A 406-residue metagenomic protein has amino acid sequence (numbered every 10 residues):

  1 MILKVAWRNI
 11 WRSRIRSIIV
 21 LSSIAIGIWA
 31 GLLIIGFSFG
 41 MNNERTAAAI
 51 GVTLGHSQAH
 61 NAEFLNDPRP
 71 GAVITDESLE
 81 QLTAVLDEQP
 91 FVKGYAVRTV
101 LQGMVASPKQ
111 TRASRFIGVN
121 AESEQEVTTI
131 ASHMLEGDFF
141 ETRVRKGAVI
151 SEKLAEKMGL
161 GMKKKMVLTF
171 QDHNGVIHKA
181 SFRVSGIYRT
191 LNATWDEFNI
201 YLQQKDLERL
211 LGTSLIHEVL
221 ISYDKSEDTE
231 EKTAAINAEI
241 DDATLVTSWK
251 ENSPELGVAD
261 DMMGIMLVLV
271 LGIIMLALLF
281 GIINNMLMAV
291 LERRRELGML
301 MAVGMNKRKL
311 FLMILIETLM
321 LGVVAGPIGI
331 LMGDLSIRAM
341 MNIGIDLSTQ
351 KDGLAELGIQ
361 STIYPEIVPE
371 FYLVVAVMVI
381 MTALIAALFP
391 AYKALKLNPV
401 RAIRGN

Functional and structural regions predicted by a protein language model:
R14-M41, D261-E296, L319-L331, M378-I385: Hydrophobic alpha-helical transmembrane segments of multi-pass inner-membrane transport and secretion
I35-R115, D138-V144, A238: Hydrophobic, regular-secondary-structure patches
P68-E77, A106-P108, A113, Q125-I130 (+6 more regions): Solvent-exposed, non-transmembrane alpha-helical starts
T99, R112-V119, H133-K205: Hydrophobic secondary-structure segments that place a key small or acidic residue at a functional site
D172-L267: Mechanotransmission and gating elements of multispan inner-membrane complexes involved in transport and envelope
L287, G298-M341: Transmembrane alpha-helical interface segments in multi-pass membrane proteins
P327-V374, L388: Short helix-loop junctions at transmembrane helix boundaries
P365-N406: C-terminal membrane-exit region of the final transmembrane helix in multipass inner-membrane proteins
